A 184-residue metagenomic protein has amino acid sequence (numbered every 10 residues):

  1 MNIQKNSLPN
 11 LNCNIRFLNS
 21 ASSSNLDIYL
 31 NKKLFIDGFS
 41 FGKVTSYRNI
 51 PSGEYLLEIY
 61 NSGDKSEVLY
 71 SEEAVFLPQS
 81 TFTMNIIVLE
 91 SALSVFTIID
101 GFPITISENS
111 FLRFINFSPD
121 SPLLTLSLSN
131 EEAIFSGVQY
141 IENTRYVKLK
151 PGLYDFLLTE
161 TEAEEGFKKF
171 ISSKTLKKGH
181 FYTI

Functional and structural regions predicted by a protein language model:
M1-I184: Intrinsically disordered, low-complexity polar regions and short flexible loop motifs
